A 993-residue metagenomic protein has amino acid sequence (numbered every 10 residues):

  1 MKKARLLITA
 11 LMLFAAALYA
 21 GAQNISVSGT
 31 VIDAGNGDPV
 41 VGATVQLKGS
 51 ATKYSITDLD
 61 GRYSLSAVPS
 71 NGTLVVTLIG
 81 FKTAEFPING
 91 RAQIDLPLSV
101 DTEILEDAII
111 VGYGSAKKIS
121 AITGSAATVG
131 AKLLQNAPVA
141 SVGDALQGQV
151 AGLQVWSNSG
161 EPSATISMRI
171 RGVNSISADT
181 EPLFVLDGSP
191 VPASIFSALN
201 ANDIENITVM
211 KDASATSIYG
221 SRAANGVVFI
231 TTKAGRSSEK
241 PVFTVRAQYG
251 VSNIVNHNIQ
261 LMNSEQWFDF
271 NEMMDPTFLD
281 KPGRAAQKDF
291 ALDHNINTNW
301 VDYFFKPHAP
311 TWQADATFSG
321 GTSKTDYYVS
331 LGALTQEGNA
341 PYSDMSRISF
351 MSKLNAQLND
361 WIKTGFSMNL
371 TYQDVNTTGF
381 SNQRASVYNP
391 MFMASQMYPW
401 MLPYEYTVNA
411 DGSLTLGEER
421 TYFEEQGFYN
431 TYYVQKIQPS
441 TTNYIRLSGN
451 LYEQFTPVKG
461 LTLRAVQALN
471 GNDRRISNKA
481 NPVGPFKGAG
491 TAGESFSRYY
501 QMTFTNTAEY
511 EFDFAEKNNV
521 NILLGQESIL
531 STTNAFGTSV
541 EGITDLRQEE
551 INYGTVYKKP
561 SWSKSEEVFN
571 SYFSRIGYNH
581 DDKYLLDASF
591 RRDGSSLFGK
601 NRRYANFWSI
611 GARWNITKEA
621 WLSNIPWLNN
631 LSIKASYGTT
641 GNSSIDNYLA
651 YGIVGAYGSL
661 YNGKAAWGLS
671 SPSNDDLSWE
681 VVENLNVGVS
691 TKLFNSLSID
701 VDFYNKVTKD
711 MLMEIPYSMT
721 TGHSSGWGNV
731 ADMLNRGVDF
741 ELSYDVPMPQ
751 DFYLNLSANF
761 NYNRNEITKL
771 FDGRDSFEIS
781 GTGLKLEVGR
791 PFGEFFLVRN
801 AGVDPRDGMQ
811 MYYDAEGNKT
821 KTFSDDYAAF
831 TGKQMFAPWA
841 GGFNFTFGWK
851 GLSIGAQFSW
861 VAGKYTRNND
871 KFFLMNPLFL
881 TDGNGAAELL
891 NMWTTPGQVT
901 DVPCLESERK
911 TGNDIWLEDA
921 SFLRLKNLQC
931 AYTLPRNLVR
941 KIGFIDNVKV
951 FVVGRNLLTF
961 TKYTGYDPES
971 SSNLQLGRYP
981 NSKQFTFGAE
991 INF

Functional and structural regions predicted by a protein language model:
M1-M351, A356-N359, K363-G365, N369-T371 (+6 more regions): Short, small/polar-rich motifs associated with maturation and membrane association, primarily at protein termini
D33, V45, V76, F184 (+4 more regions): Short aromatic-centered micro-motifs
L134-N136, T180-E181, P282, W312 (+8 more regions): Extracellular/periplasmic, surface-exposed regions of secreted and cell-surface proteins
G143-Q149, W727-L734, R774-F795, G832-G842 (+3 more regions): C-terminal extracellular loops and terminal segments of Gram-negative outer membrane beta-barrel proteins
T244-N295, G728, D745-M835: Conserved small-residue
S252, D289-F290, V861-K949, G954: Extracytoplasmic gating/loop element in the C-terminal half of outer-membrane beta-barrel translocons and assembly
T277-T298, T311-D315, R384-Y433: Acidic, glycine-rich flexible loop segments
M835-R867: Glycine-rich, aromatic-lined ligand/substrate-binding cores of catalytic and carbohydrate-binding domains
